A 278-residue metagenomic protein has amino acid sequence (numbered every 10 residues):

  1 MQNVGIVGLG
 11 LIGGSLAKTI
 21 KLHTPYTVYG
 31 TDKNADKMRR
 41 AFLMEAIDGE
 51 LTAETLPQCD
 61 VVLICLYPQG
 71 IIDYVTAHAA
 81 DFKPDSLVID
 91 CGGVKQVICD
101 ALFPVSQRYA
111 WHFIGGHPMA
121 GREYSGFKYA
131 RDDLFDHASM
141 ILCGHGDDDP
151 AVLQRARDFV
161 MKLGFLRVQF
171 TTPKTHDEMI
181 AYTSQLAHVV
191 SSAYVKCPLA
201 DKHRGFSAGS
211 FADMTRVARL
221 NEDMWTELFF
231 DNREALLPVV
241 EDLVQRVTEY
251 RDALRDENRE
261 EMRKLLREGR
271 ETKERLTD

Functional and structural regions predicted by a protein language model:
M1-A53: NAD(P)+-binding Rossmann beta1-loop-alpha1 motif at the extreme N-terminus of oxidoreductases
K33, L66, C91: Short beta->alpha hinge that forms the Motif I/post-I loop of the SAM-binding pocket
C59: An anion/phosphate-binding loop that grips the pyrophosphate of nucleotide cofactors and donors
V62-L63, I89: N-terminal Rossmann-like NAD(P) cofactor-binding module of classical short-chain dehydrogenase/reductase
T76-K128: Rossmann-like NAD(P)(H) cofactor-binding subdomain of soluble oxidoreductases
D132-R216: Internal alpha-helical scaffold of NAD(P)-dependent oxidoreductase catalytic cores
K202-T272: Interdomain hinge/lid region at the active-site interface of Rossmann-like NAD(P)-dependent oxidoreductases
